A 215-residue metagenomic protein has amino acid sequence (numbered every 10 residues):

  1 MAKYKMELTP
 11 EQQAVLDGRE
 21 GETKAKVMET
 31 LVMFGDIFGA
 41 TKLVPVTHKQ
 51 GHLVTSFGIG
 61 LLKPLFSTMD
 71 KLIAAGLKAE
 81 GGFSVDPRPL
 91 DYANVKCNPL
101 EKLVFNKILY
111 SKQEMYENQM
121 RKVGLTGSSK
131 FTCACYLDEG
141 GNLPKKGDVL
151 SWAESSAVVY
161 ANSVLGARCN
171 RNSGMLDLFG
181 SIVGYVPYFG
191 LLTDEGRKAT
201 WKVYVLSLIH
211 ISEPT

Functional and structural regions predicted by a protein language model:
A2-A75, S181, Y185: N-terminal basic/disordered segments at the start of proteins
R19-K26, F57-P64, E101-K112, S163-R171 (+1 more regions): Catalytic cores of large soluble enzymes that bind and process phosphate-bearing ligands
V44-T47, F83-V85, L191-E195: Short coil/turn segments at secondary-structure boundaries
L77-F83, G127-S129, W201-K202, T215: Hydrophobic beta-strand segments of well-ordered beta-sheets in folded domains
K78, P89-D177, S181-G184: A generic, well-ordered mixed alpha/beta core segment in the N-terminal half of proteins
T126-T132, Y188-R197, T215: Flexible, glycine/charged-enriched surface loops at secondary-structure junctions
A167, L178, I182, P187 (+1 more regions): Glycine-rich, mobile lid/loop segments that gate access to catalytic sites or pores
I209-P214: Residue-level detector of conserved catalytic or cofactor/ligand-binding positions in enzyme active sites
